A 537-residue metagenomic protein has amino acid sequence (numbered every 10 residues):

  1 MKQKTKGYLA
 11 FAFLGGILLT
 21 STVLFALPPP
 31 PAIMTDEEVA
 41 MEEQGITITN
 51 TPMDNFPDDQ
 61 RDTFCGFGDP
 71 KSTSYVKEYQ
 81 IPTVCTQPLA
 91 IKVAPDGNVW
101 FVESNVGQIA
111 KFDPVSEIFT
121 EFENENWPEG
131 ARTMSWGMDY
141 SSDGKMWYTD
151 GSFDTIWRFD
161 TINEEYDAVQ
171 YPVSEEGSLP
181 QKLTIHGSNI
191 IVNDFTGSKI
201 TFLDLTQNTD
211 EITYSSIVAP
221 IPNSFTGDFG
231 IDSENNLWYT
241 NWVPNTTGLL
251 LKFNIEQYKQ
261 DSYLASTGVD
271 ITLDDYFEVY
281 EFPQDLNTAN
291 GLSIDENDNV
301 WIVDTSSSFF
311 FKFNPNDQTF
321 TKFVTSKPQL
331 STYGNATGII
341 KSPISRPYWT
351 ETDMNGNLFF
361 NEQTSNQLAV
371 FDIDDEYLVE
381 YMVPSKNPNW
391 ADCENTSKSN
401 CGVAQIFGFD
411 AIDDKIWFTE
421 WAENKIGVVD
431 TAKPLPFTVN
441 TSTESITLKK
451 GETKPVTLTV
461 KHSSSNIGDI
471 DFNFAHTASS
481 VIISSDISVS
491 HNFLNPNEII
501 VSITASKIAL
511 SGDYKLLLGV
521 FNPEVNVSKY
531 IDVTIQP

Functional and structural regions predicted by a protein language model:
E42-Y75, Y263-I271: Blade/loop signatures of beta-propeller domains
N50-Q60, Q80-G107: Beta-strand-rich domains and repeat architectures in extracellular enzymes and scaffolds, especially beta-propellers
P57-Q60, K77-Q80, T120-N126, D167-V173 (+5 more regions): Beta-propeller fold detector
V84-P95, W127-S142, S174-G187, P220-E234 (+3 more regions): Beta-rich, blade/repeat-based domains predominating in secreted/periplasmic proteins but also intracellular
V99-N105, W147-S152, V192-G197, L237-N245 (+4 more regions): Conserved beta-strand positions in repeat-built beta-propeller and related beta-rich domains
D113-E117, D160-E164, D204-T209, N254-Y258 (+3 more regions): Short loop/turn segments that connect beta-strands within beta-propeller blades
S397-P436: Blade-level signature of beta-propeller repeat domains, shared across WD40, Kelch, NHL, RCC1 and BNR/Asp-box propellers
P434-P537: Long beta-sheet-rich domains in secretory-pathway and surface-associated proteins
